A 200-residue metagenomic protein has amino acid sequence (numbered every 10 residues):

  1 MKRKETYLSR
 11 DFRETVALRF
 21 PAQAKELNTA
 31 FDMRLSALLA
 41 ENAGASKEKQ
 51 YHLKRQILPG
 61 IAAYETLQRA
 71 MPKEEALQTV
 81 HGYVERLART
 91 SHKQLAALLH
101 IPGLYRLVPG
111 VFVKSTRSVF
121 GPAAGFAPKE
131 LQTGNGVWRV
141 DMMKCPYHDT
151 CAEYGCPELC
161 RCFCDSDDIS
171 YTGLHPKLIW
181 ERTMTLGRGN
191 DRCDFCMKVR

Functional and structural regions predicted by a protein language model:
M1-L67: N-terminal, charged low-complexity regulatory/assembly segments
R3, F126-E130, W180: Generic structural motif
A24, E75, L178-I179: Secondary-structure boundary/capping signal
K49, L98-G125, G173-K198: Unusually extended, aromatic-enriched hydrophobic runs near protein termini
R55, T66-G155, L159: Amphipathic interaction/junction segments at domain boundaries or subunit interfaces
G136-D141, P146-T150, Y154-R200: C-terminal non-catalytic interaction appendages of large macromolecular assemblies
